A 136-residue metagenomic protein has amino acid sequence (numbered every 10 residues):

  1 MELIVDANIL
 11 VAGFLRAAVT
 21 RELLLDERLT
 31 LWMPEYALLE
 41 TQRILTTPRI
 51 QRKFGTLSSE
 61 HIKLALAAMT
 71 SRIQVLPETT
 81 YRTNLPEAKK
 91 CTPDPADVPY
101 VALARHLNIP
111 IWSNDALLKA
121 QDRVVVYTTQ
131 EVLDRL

Functional and structural regions predicted by a protein language model:
M1-E35: Short, well-structured N-terminal submotif of metal-dependent ribonuclease cores
D6-N8, D97, D115: Acidic active-site catalytic centers that drive phospho-/nucleotidyl reactions and related ester hydrolyses
A17, L38-L39, L118: Alpha-helix N-cap/helix-start and coil->helix boundary motif
T20-L23, R49, T128-Q130: Glycine-rich, phosphate-binding/catalytic loops in enzymes
E27-R28, E35-E87: PIN-domain endoribonuclease scaffold, especially VapC-family toxins
R72-P110: Active-site neighborhoods of divalent-metal-dependent phosphate/nucleic-acid chemistry enzymes
V101, R105-L136: Acidic, PIN/NYN-like endoribonuclease modules and their adjacent C-terminal/linker elements
